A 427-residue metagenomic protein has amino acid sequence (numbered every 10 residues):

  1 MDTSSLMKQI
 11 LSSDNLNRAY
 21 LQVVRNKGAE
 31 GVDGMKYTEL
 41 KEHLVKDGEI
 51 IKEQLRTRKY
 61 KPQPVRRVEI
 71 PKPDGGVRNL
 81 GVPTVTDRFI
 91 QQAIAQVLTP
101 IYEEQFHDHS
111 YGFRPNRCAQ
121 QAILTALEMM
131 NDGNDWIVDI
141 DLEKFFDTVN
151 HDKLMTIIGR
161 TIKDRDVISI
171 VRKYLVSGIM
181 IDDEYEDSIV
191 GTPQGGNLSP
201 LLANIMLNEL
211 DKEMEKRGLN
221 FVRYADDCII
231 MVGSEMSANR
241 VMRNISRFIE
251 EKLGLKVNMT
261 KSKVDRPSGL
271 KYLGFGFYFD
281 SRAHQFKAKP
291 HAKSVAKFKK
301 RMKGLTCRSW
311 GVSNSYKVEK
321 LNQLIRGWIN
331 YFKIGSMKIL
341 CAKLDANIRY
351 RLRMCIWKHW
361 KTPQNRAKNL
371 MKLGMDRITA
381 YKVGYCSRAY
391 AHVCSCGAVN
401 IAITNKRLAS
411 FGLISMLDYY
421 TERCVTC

Functional and structural regions predicted by a protein language model:
M1-E49: Non-catalytic, polymerase-adjacent accessory regions of viral genome-replication enzymes
N26-D33, P73, Y102-F106, N134-W136 (+6 more regions): Short acidic (Asp/Glu) and glycine-rich catalytic loops that position anionic groups and cofactors
E30, G34-P100, E104, F113: Active-site substrate-recognition loop segments, prototypically the cytochrome P450 B′-helix/B-C loop
D47, Q54-E69, P73, D108-R117 (+1 more regions): Conserved polymerase palm-domain catalytic core
R88, Q92, Q96, P100 (+8 more regions): Short, residue-level hotspots on alpha-helical faces of the histone-fold and other alpha-helical interaction modules
V176, K252-K320, L324-R326: A conserved non-catalytic segment of reverse transcriptases and RNA-directed RNA polymerases corresponding to the late
K317-P363, A367, M371: Non-catalytic, peripheral interaction segments enriched in hydrophobic/basic residues
R351, I356, W360-C427: Extended C-terminal regions of large enzymes
